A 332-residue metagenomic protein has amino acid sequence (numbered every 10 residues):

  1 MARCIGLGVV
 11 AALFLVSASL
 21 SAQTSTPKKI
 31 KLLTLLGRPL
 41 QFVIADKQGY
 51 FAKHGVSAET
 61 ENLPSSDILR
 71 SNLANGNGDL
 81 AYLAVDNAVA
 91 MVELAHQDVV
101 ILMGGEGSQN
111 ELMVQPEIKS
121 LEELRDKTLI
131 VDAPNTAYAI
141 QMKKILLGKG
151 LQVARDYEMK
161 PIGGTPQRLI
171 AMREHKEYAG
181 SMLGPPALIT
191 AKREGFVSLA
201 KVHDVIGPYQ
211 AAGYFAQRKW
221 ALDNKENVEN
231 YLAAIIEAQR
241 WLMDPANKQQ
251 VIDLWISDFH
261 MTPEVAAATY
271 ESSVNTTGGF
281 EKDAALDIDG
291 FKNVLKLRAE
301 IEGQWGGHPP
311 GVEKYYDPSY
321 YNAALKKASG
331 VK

Functional and structural regions predicted by a protein language model:
M1-C4: Positively charged n-region of N-terminal signal peptides that target proteins for export
G6-A18: Bacterial N-terminal signal peptides
Q23-G164, R168-A171, A179-P185, L199-V202 (+1 more regions): Short, glycine-/small- and polar/acidic-enriched structural segments that line small-molecule recognition paths
I44, Y50, H54, I145 (+4 more regions): Residues within well-ordered alpha helices
G49, G76, H175-K176, G195 (+2 more regions): Short glycine-centered helix-capping/turn motifs at secondary-structure transition points
D86-N87, Q167-F259: Pocket-lining segment of extracytoplasmic ligand-binding domains
L222-G307: Secondary-structure end/capping motifs
K292-K332: Conserved C-terminal helix/tail region of periplasmic/extracytoplasmic solute-binding proteins
